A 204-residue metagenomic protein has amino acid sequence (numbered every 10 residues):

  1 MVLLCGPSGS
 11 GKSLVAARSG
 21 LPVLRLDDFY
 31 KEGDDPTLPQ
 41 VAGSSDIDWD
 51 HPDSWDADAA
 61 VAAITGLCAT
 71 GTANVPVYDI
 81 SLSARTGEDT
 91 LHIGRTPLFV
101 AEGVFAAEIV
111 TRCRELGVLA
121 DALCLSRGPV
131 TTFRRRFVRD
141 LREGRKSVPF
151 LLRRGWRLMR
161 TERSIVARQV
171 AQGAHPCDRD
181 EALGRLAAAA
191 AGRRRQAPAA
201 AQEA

Functional and structural regions predicted by a protein language model:
L4: Hydrophobic anchor at the beta1->P-loop junction of P-loop NTPases
S8: The conserved Walker
K12: Conserved lysine of the Walker
V15: Hydrophobic positions on the alpha1 helix immediately C-terminal to the Walker A/P-loop
L21-R25, A120-C124, P176-C177: Conserved beta-strand scaffold positions in the cores of enzyme catalytic domains, especially in NTP/NDP-utilizing
P22-A84: Conserved nucleotide-sensing/catalytic segment adjacent to the nucleotide-binding pocket in NTP-handling enzymes
T86-R145: ATP-dependent NMP and nucleoside kinases share a basic, alpha-helical "lid"
G94-R95, R157-A204: NTP-dependent small-molecule kinase module
